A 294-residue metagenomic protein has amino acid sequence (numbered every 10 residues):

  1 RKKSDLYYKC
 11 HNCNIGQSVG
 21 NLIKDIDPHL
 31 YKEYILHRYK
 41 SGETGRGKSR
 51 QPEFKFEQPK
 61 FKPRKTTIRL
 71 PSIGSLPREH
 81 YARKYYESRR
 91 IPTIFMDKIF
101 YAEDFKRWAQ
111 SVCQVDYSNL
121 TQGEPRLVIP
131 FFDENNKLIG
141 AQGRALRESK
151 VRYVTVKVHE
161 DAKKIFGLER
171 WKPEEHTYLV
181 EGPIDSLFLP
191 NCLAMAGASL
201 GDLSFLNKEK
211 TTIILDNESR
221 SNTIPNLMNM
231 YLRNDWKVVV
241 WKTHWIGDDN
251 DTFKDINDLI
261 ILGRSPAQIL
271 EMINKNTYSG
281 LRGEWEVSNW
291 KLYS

Functional and structural regions predicted by a protein language model:
R1-D25, V115-G123: N-terminal single-stranded DNA-binding subdomain of primase/primase-helicase replication proteins
L6-N14, S18, E134, V151 (+2 more regions): TOPRIM fold recognition
N12-N14, I68-S72, A145, L193: A short beta-strand motif that forms part of the nucleic acid-binding face of small beta-barrel RNA-binding folds
G16-G20, P28, K32, E79 (+3 more regions): Alpha-helix initiation and N-capping motif
S18-L22, F95-M96, Q142-R144, D255: Short amphipathic beta-strand/extended segments with alternating polar/hydrophobic composition
I26-V128, F132-N135, K172, L232 (+1 more regions): TOPRIM metal-binding catalytic domain and adjacent DNA-binding surface shared by DnaG-type primases
W108-K210, I224-P225: Phosphate-handling DNA/RNA-contact segment within nucleic-acid enzymes
